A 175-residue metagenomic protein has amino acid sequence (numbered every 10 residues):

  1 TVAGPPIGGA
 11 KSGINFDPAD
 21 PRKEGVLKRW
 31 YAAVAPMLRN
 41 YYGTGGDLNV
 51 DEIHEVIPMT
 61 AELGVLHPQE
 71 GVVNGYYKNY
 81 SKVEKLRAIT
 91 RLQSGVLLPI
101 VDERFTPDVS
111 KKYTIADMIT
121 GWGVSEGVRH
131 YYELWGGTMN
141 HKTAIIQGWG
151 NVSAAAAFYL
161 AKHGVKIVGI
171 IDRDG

Functional and structural regions predicted by a protein language model:
T1-M139: Glycine/serine-rich phosphate-binding loop and adjoining beta1-alpha1 elements at the start of nucleotide-handling
A144-I146: Hydrophobic Val/Ile/Leu positions in short beta-strands of Rossmann-like dinucleotide-binding domains
G148-G150: Glycine-rich Rossmann-fold phosphate-binding loop(s) that bind the pyrophosphate of adenine dinucleotide cofactors
S153-A154: N-terminal Rossmann-fold NAD(P) dinucleotide-binding loop
L160: Aromatic pocket-lining residues of Rossmann-like dinucleotide-binding sites
H163-G175: NAD(P)-binding Rossmann-fold cofactor-contacting core
